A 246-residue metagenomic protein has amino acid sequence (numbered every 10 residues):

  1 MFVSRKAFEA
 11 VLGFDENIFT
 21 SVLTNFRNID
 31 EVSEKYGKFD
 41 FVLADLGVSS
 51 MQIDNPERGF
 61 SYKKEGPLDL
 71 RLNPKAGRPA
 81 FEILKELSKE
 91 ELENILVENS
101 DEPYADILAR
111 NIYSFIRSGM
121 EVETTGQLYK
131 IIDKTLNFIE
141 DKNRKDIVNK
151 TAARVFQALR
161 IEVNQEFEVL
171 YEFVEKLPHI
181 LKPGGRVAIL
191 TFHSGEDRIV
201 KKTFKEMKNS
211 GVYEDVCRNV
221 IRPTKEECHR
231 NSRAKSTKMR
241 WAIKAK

Functional and structural regions predicted by a protein language model:
M1-K246: S-adenosyl-L-methionine-dependent methyltransferase catalytic core, i.e., the SAM/SAH-binding region
